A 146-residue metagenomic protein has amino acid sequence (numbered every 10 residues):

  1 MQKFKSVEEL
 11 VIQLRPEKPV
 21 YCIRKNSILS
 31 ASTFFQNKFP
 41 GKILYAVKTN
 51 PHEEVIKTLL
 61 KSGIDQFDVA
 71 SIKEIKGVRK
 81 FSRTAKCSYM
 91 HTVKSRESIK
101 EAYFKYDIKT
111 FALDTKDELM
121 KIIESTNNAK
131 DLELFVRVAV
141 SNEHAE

Functional and structural regions predicted by a protein language model:
M1-T110, K116-L132: A charged N-terminal "starter" segment
S125, V140-E146: Active-site loop/helix belt of alpha/beta enzymes
E133-A139: ATP-grasp fold ATP-binding core
